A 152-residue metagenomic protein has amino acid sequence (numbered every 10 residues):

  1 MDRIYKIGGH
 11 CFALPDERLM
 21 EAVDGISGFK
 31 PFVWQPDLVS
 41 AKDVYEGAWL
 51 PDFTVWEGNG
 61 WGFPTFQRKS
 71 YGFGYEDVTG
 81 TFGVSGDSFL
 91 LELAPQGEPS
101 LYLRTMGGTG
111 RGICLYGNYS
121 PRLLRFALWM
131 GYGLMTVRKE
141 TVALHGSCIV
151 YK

Functional and structural regions predicted by a protein language model:
M1-Y151: A noncatalytic interaction/capping subdomain that flanks phosphate/NTP-handling catalytic cores
